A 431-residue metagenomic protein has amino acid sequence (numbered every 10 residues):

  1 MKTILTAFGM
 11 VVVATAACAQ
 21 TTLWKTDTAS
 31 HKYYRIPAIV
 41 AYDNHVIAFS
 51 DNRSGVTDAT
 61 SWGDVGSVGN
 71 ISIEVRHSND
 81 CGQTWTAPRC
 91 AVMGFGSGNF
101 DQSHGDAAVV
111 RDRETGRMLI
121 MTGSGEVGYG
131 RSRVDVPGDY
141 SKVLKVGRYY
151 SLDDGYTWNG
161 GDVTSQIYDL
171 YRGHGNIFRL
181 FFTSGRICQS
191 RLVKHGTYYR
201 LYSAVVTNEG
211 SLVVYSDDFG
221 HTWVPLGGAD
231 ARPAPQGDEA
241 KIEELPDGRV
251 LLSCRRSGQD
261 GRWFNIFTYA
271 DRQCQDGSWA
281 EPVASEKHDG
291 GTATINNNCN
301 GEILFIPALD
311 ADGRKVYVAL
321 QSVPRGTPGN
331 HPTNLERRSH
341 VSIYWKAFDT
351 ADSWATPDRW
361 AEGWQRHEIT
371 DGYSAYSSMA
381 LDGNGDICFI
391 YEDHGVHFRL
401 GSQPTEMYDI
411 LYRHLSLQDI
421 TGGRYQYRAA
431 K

Functional and structural regions predicted by a protein language model:
M1-L5: Positively charged n-region of N-terminal signal peptides that target proteins for export
T6-V11, R179: Residues at the start of alpha-helices and the adjacent loop-to-helix junctions
M10-C18: Hydrophobic h-region of N-terminal signal peptides that target proteins for export in Gram-negative bacteria
Q20-K431: Asp-box/BNR beta-propeller blade signature and adjacent active/binding-site loops in extracellular glycan-interacting
